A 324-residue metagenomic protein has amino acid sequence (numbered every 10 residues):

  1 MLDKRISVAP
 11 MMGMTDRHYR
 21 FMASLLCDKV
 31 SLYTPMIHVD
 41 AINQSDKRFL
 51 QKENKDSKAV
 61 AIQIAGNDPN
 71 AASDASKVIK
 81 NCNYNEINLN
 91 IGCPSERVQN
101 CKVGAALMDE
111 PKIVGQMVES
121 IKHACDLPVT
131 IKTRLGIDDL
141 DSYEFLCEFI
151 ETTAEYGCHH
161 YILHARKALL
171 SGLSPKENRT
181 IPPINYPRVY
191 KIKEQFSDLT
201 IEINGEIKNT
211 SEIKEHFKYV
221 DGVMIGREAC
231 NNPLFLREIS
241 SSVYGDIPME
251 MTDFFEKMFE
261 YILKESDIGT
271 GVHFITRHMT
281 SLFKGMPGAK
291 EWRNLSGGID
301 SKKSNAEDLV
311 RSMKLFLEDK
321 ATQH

Functional and structural regions predicted by a protein language model:
M1-H324: Flavin-dependent oxidoreductase catalytic cores
